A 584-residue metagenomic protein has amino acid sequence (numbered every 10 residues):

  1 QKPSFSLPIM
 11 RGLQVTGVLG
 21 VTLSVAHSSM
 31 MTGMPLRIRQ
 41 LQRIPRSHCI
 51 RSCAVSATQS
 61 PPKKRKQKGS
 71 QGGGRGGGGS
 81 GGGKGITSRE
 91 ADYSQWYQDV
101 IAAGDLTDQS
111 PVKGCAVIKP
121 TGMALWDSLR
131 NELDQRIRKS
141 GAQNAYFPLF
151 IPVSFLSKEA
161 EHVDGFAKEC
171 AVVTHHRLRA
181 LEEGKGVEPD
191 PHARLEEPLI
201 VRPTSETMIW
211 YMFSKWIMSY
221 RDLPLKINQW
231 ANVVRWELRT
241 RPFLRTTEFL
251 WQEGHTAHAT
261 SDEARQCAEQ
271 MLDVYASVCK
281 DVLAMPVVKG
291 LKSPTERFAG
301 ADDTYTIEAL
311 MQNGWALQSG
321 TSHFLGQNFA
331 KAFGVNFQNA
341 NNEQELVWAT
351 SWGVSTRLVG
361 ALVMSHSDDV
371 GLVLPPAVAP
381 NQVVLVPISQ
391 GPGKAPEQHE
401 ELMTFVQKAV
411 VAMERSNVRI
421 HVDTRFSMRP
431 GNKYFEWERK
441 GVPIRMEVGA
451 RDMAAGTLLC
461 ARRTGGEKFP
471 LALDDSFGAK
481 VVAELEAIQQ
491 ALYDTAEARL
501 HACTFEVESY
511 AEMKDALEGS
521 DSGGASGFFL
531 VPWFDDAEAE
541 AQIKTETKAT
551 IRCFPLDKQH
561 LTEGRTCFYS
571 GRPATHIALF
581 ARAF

Functional and structural regions predicted by a protein language model:
Q1-L41: N-terminal chloroplast transit peptides
I44-F584: NTP/phosphate- and nucleic-acid-binding module
